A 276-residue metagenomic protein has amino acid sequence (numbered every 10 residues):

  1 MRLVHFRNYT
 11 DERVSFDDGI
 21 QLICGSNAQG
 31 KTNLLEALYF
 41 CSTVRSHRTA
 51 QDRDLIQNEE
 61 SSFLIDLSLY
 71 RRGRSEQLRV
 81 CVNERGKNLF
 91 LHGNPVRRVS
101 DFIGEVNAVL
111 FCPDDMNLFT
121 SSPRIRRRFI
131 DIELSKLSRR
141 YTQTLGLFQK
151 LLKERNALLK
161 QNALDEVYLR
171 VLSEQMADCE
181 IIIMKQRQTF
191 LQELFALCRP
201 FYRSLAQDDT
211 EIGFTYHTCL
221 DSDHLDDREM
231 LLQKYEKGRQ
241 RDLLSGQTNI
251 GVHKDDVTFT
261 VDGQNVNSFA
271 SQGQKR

Functional and structural regions predicted by a protein language model:
M1-S26, V167-R276: Conserved NTPase motor "head" modules and their coupling/switch loops across ABC/AAA+ ATPases, GTPases, and GHKL ATPases
H5, L34, L55, I65 (+3 more regions): Conserved RecA-like P-loop NTPase ATPase core
D17-D54, S271-R276: Phosphate-binding glycine-rich loops of NTP-binding sites
C41, I132, K136, L151-E154 (+4 more regions): Conserved, well-folded catalytic cores of nucleic-acid-processing and energy-transducing macromolecular machines
S42-I125, D131-Y141, F195-R199, D227 (+1 more regions): Nucleotide-state sensing region of NTPase/ATPase domains
L55-N58, F148, R187: Intracellular alpha-helical coupling/juxtamembrane segments of multi-pass membrane proteins
F129-I132, E154, Q175-I182: A general alpha-helix detector
T142-M176, D209-E211: Extended, charged coiled-coil "arm/hinge" scaffolds of SMC/Rad50-like chromosome-maintenance ATPases and other large
